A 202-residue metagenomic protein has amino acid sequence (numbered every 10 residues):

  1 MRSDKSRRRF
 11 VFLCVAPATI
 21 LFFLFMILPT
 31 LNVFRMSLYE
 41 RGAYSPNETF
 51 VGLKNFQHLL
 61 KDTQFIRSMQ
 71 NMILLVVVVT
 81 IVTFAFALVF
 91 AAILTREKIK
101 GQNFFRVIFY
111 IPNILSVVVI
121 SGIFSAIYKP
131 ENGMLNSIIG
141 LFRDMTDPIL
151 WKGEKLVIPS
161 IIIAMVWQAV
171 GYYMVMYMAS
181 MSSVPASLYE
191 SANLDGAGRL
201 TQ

Functional and structural regions predicted by a protein language model:
R2-Q202: A structural signal for multi-pass alpha-helical bundles of membrane permease subunits that mediate small-molecule
